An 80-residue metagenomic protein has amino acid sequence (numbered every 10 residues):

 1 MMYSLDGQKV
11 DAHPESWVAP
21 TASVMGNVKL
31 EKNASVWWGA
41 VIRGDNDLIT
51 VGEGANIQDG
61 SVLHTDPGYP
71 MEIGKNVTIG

Functional and structural regions predicted by a protein language model:
M2-K9: A detector for short, charged/polar N-terminal pre-domain segments
V10, P14-V18, A22, V28 (+5 more regions): A structural motif detector for beta-strand N-caps
R43-N46, D66-G68: Right-handed parallel beta-helix/beta-solenoid
